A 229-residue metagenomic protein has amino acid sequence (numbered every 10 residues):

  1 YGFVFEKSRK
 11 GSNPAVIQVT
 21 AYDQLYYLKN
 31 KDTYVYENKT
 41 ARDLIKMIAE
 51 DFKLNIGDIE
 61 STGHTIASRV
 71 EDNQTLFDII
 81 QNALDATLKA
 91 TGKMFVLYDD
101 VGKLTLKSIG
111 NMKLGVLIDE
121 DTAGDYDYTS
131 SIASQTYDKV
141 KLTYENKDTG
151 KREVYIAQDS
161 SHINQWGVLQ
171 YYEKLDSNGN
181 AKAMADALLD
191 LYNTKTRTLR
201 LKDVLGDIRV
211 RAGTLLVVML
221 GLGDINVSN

Functional and structural regions predicted by a protein language model:
Y1-A21, A123, V217-N229: Short beta-strand and beta-hairpin "edge-sheet" elements
G2, G57, A185-A187: Glycine-centered structural positions embedded in regular secondary structure
G2, T33-K39, L169, N229: Broad hydrophobic/π-residue packing in well-ordered secondary structure
S8-S131: Charged- and aromatic-enriched interaction segments used to assemble and dock large macromolecular complexes
Q81, D85, G92-N229: Acidic, small/polar-enriched beta strand-loop surface segments
